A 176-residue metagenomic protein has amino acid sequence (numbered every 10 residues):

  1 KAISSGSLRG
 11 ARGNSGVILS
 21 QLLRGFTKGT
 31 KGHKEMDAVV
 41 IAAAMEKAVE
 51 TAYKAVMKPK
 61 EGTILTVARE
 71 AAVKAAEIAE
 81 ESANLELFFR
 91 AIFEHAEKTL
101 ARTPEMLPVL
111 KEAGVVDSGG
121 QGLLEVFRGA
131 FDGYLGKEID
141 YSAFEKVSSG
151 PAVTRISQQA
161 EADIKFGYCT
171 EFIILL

Functional and structural regions predicted by a protein language model:
K1-L176: N-terminal loops that bind phosphate or other acidic moieties and the adjacent beta-alpha structural core
